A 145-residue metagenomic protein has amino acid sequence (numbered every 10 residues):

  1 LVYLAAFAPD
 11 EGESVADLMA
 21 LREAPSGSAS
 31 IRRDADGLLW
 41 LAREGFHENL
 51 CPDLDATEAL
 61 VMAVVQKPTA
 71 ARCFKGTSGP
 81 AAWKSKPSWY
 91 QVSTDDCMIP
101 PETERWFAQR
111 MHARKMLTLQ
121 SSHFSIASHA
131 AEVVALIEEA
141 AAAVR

Functional and structural regions predicted by a protein language model:
L1, P87-D96, Q120: Conserved strand-to-loop "acid loop" that flanks and positions the catalytic carboxylate
Y3-R43, A70-C73, I99: Flexible "cap/lid" loop of the alpha/beta hydrolase fold
S30-I31, L38, S78-A82, F107-A108: Short secondary-structure boundary/capping segments
E44-D53: Helix-loop "lid/cap" segments that line or gate small-molecule binding pockets
V61-A82: Active-site nucleophile elbow and catalytic-triad environment of alpha/beta-hydrolase enzymes
W83-S88, M111-R114: Short, proline-enriched alpha-helix->beta-strand connector loops that line the catalytic pocket of alpha/beta-hydrolase
C97-T103: Conserved alpha/beta-hydrolase "acid-adjacent" motif
H112-R145: Catalytic active-site module of serine/aspartate enzymes centered on a nucleophile-bearing elbow/loop
